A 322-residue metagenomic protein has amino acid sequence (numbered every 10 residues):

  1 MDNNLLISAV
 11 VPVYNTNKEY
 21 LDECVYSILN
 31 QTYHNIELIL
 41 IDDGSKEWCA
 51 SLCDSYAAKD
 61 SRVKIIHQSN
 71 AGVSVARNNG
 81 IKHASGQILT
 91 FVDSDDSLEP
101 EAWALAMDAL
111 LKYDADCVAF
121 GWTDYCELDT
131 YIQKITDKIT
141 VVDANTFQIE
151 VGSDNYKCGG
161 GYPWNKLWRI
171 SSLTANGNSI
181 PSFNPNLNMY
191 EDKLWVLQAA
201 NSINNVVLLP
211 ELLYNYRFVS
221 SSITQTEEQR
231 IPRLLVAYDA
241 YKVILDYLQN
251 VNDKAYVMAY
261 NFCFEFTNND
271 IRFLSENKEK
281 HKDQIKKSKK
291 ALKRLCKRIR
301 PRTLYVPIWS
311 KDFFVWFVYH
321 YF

Functional and structural regions predicted by a protein language model:
M1, S275-F322: Membrane-interface aromatic/basic loop that binds lipid-linked glycans or pyrophosphate carriers, typified by
L5-S8, S27, E37, L194: Cell-envelope/extracellular polymer assembly enzymes that use nucleotide-activated donors
T16-N30, W48: Short, well-formed alpha-helical segments that are part of the catalytic scaffolds of diverse glycosyltransferases
E19, E47-S55, H67, S97 (+1 more regions): Acidic helix N-cap motif at the loop->helix transition within catalytic regions of sugar-transfer enzymes
C24, Q68-A84, L105: Glycine-rich, basic loop-to-helix element that forms the pyrophosphate-binding segment of sugar-nucleotide handling
H34, D42-S51: A conserved acidic beta->alpha catalytic loop
L89: Short aromatic/hydrophobic "clamp" motif used to bind/position activated sugar donors
S94-V206, Y214-P232: Donor-binding/catalytic cores of nucleotide-activated saccharide and glycerol-phosphate transferases/polymerases
